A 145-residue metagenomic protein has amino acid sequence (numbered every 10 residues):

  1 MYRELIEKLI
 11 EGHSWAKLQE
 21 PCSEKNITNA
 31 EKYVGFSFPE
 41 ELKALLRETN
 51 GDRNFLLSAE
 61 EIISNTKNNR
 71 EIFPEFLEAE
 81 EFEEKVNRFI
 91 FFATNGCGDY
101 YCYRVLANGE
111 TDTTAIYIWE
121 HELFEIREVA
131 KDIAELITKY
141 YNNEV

Functional and structural regions predicted by a protein language model:
M1-Y101, E144: A surface-exposed partner-binding patch
D52-L56, E60, A107-E110, W119 (+1 more regions): Generic alpha-helical propensity signal that fires on short helical segments and nearby coil/disordered stretches
G98-Y101, A115, T138-K139: Intrinsically disordered, low-complexity segments enriched in small/polar residues
C102-A130: Segments surrounding the PLD/"HKD" phosphodiesterase catalytic module and close analogs
E125-E135, K139-N142: Compact, glycine/acidic-enriched structural inserts
